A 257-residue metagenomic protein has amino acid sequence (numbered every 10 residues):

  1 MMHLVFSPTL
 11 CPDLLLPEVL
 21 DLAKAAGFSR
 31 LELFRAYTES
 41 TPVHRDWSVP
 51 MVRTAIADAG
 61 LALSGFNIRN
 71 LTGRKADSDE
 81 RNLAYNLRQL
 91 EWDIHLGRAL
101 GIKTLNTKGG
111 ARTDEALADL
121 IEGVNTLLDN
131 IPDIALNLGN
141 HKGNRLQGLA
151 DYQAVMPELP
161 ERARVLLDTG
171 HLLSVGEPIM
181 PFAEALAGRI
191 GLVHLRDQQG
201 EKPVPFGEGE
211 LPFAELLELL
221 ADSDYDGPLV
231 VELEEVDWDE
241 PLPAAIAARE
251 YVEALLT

Functional and structural regions predicted by a protein language model:
M1-W92, R98, I102, R164 (+1 more regions): N-terminal pre-domain/capping segments
S7-C11, F34-A36, I68-L71, G110-R112 (+4 more regions): Active-site beta-loop-alpha junctions enriched in small/polar residues
P17-E18, D58, G73-L167, P243: Active-site acidic/histidine proton-transfer and metal-coordination neighborhood in alpha/beta enzyme cores
L20-A25, H44-G65, E91-G101, E122-P132 (+3 more regions): Acidic (Asp/Glu)-rich catalytic clusters
R30, T104, L192, G227-P228: Residues at the N-termini of beta-strands
R30-L31, F66, E122-E210: Acidic/histidine-rich catalytic cores of soluble enzymes
P42-D46, A76-N82, E115-A118, E177-P178 (+2 more regions): Short, solvent-exposed loop/turn segments at secondary-structure boundaries
E210-L216, A221-A248: Long hydrophobic alpha-helical segments typical of transmembrane helices together with their membrane-interfacial
